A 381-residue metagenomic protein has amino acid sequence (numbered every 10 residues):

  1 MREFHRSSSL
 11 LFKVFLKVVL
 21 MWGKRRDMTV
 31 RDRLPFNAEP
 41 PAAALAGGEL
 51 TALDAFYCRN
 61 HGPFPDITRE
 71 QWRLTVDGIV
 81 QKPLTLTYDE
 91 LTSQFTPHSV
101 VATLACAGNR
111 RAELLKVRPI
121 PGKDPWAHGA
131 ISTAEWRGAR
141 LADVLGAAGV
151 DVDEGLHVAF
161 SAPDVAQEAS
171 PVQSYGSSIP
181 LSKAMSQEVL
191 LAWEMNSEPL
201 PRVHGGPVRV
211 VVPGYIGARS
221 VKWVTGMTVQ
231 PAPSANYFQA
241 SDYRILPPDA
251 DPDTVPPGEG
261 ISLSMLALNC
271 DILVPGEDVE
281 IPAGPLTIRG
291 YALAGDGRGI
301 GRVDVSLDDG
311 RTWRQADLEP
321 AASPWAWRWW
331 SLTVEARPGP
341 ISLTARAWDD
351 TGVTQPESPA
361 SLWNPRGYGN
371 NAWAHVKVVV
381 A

Functional and structural regions predicted by a protein language model:
F4, F12-F15: Aromatic (phenylalanine/tyrosine) cluster motif
V14-A381: Structured, non-membrane catalytic/scaffold regions adjacent to prosthetic-group chemistry
